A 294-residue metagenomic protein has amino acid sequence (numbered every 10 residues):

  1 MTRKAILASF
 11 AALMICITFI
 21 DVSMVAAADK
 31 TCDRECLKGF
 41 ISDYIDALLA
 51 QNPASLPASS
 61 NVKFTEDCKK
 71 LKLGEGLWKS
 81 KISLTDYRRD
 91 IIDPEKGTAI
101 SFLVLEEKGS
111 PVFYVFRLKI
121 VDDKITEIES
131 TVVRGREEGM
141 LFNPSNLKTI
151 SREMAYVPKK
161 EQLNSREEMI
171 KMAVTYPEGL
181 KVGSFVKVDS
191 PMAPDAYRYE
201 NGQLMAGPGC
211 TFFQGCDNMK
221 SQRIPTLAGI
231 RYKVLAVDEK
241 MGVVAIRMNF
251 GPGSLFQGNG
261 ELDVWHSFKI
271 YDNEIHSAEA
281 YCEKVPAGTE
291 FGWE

Functional and structural regions predicted by a protein language model:
M1-F10: Bacterial N-terminal signal peptides that target proteins for export
I6, I20, F142-S145: Intrinsic disorder/low-complexity segments
I15-M24: C-terminal segment of classical bacterial N-terminal signal peptides
V25-E294: C-terminal and inter-domain tail/linker signature
